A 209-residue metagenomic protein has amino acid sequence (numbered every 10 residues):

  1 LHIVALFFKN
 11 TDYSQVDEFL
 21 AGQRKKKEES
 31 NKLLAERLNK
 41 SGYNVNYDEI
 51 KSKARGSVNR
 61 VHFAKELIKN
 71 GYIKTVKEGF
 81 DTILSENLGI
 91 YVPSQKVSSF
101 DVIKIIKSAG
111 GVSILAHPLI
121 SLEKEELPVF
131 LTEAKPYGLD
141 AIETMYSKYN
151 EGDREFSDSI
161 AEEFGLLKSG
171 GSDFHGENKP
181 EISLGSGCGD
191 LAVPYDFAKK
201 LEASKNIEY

Functional and structural regions predicted by a protein language model:
L1-T11, L20, K74, V97 (+2 more regions): Charged catalytic cores and adjacent phosphate/nucleic-acid-binding surfaces used for phosphate/nucleic-acid chemistry
N10, A21-K32, S57: Short, amphipathic alpha-helical segments
Y13, N31, Y47, R60-V61 (+1 more regions): Alpha-helix initiation and N-capping motif
D17-K26, K51-K53, G89-I90: Flexible, glycine/proline-enriched loop segments at strand-loop-helix junctions that form or flank small-ligand binding
K25-I50: Conserved phosphoryl-transfer catalytic core
K53-P118: Conserved acidic, metal-coordinating active-site core of Asp-based, Mg2+-dependent phosphoryl-transfer enzymes
